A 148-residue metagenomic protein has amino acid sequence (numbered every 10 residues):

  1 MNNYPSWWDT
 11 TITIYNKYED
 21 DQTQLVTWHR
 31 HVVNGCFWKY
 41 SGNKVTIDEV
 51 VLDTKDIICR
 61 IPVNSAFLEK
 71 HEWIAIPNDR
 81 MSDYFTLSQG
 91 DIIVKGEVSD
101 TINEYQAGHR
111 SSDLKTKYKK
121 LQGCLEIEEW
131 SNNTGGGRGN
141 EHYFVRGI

Functional and structural regions predicted by a protein language model:
M1-N34, Y40-G42: N-terminal intrinsically disordered, low-complexity, charge/repeat-rich segments that act as generic
V26-I148: Short, conserved turn/kink motifs that form compact alpha/beta structural patches or helix kinks used as
